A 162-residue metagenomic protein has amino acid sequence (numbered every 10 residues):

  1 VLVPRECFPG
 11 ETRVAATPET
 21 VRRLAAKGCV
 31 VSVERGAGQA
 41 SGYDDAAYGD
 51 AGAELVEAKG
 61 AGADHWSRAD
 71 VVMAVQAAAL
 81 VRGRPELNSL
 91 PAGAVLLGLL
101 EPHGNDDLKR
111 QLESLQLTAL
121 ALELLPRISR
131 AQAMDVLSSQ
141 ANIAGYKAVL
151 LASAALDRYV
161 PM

Functional and structural regions predicted by a protein language model:
L2-Q111: An N-terminal-biased, well-structured beta-alpha scaffold segment characteristic of Rossmann-like dinucleotide-binding
E6, L80, L87-M162: Glycine/serine-rich phosphate-binding loop and adjoining beta1-alpha1 elements at the start of nucleotide-handling
